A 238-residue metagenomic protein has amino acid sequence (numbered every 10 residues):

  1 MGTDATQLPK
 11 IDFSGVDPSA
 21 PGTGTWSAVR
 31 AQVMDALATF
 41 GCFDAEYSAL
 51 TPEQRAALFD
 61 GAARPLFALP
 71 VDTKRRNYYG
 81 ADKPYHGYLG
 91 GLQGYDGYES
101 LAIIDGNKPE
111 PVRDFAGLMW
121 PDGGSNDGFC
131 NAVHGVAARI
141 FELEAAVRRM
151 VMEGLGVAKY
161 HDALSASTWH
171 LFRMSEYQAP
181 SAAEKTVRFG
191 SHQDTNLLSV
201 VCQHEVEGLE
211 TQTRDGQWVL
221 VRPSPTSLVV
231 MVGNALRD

Functional and structural regions predicted by a protein language model:
M1-D238: Peripheral, non-catalytic segments flanking oxidoreductase cores
